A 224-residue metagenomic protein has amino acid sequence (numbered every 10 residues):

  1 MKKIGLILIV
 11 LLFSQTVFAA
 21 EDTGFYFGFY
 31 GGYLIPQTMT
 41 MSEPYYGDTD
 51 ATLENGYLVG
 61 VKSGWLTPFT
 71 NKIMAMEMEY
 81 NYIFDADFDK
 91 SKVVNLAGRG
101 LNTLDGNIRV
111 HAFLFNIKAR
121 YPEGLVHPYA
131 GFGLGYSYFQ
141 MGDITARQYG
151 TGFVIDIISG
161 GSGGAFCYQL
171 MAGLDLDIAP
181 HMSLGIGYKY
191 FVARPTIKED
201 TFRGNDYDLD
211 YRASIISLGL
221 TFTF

Functional and structural regions predicted by a protein language model:
I4-F13: Sec-dependent N-terminal signal peptides
F13-A19: Sec/Tat signal peptide C-region and signal peptidase I cleavage site
E21-I35: Transmembrane beta-strand segments of Gram-negative outer membrane beta-barrel proteins
Y26, D210-F224: Outer-membrane beta-barrel "beta-signal"
F29-Y33, V61-W65, Y80, F115-A119 (+4 more regions): Residues on the lipid-exposed face of transmembrane beta-strands in outer-membrane beta-barrel proteins
I35-G56, Y82-F113, Y136-A165, A193-I215: Extracellular/periplasm-exposed beta-strand and loop segments of Gram-negative cell-envelope proteins, dominated by
Y45-M78: N-terminal, post-signal-peptide region of Sec/Tat-exported proteins
T70-M74, L125-V126, L176, P180-L184: Repeated loop/turn-to-beta-strand initiation elements of outer-membrane beta-barrel proteins
